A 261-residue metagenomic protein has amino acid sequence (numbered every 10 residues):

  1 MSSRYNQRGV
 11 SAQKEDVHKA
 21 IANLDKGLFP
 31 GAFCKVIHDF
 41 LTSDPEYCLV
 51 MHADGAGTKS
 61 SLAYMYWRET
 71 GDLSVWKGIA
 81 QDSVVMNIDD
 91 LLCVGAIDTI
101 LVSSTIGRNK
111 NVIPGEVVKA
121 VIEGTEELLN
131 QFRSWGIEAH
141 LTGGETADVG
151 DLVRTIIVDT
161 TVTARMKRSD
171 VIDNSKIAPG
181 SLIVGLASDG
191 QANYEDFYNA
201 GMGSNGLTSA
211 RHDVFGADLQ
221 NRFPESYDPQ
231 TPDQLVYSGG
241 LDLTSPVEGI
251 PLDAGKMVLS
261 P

Functional and structural regions predicted by a protein language model:
M1-P261: Helix-biased detector of long, well-ordered alpha-helical tracts
